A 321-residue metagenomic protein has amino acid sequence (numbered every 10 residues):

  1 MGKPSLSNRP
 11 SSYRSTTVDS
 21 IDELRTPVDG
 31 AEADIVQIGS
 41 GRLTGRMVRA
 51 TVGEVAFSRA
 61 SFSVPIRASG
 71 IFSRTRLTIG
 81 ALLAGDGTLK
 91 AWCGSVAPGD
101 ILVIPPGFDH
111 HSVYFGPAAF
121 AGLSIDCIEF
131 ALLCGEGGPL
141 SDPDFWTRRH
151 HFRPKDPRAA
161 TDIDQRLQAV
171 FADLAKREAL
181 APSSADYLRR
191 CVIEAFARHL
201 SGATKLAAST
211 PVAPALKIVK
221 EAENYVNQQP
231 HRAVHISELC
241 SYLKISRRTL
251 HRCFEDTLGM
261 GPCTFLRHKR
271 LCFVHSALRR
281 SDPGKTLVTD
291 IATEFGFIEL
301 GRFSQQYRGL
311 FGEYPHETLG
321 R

Functional and structural regions predicted by a protein language model:
G2-R42, T88-P230, H235-S237, S241-R247 (+3 more regions): Alpha-helical bundle regulatory/interaction domains
I38-M47, T51, V55-F72: Conserved short histidine dyad/triad with adjacent acidic residue
S61, R67-R74, A91-C93, S112-Y114: Short histidine-centered beta-strand/loop micro-motifs that create catalytic or ligand/metal-coordination sites
S63, L82-A84, D126: Solvent-exposed residues in well-ordered beta-strands and their adjoining turns, especially edge/terminal strands
F72-T88: Short, conserved beta-strand element in jelly-roll/cupin
A215-V219, L266-L271: Generic hydrophobic, amphipathic alpha-helix propensity
L243-L250, D256-T257, R267-F273: Active/binding-pocket-proximal capping segment
L250, F254, R302-F303, Y307: Short hydrophobic/aromatic patch on the recognition helix
